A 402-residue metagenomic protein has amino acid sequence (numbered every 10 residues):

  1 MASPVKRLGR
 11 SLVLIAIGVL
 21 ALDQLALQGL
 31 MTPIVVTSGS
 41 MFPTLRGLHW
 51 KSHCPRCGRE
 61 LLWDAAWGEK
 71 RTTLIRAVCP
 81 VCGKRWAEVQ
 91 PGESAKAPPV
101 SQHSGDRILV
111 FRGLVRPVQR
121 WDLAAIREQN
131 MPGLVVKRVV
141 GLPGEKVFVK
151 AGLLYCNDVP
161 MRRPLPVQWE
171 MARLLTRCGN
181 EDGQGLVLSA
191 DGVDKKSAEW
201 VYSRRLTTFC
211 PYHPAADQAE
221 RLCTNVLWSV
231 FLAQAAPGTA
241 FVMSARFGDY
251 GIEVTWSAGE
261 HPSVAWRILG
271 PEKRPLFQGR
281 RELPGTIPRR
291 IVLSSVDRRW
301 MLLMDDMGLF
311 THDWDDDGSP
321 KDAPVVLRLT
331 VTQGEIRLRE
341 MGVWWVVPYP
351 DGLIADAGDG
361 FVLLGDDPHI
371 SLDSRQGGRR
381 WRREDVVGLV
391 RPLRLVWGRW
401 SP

Functional and structural regions predicted by a protein language model:
M1-P402: Extended hydrophobic leader/signal-anchor segments used for secretion and membrane insertion
